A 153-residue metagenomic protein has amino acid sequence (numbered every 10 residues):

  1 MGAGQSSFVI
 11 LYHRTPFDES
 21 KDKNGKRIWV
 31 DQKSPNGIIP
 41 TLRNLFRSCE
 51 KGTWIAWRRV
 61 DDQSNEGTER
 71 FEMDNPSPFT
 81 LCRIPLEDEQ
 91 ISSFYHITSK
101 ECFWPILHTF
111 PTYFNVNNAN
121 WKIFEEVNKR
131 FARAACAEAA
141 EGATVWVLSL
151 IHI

Functional and structural regions predicted by a protein language model:
M1-E89: N-terminal low-complexity, Ser/Thr- and acidic-residue-enriched intrinsically disordered segments
S7-V9, A143-W146: Structural motif
N36, E125-K129, S149: Short, amphipathic alpha-helical segments
L42, V145-L148: Conserved structural-core and active-site-/substrate-pathway-adjacent residues in large, well-folded domains of enzymes
D88-T144: Conserved nucleotide-sugar donor-binding subdomain of glycosyltransferases
H152-I153: Conserved small/polar residues in nucleotide/adenosyl-binding loops
